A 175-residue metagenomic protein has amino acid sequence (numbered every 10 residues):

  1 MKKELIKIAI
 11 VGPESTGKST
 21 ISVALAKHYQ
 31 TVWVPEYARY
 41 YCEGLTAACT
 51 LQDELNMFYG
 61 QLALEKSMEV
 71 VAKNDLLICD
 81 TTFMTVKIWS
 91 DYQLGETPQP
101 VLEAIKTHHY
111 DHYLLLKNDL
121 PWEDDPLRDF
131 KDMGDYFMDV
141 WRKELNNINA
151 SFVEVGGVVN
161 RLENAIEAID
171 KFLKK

Functional and structural regions predicted by a protein language model:
M1-L5: Phosphate-binding P-loop
I10: Hydrophobic anchor at the beta1->P-loop junction of P-loop NTPases
E14: The conserved Walker
K18: Conserved lysine of the Walker
S22-K27, L55-K73, T97-Y110: Short amphipathic alpha-helices and their capping/turn segments at secondary-structure boundaries
V23-A63: Conserved substrate/cofactor phosphate-moiety recognition/catalytic segment in nucleotide-dependent phosphotransferases
A47-L94: Conserved nucleotide-sensing/catalytic segment adjacent to the nucleotide-binding pocket in NTP-handling enzymes
Q93-N160, E167, L173: A glycine- and Lys/Arg-enriched "phosphate-lid" helix/loop adjacent to the NTP-binding pocket of small-molecule kinases
